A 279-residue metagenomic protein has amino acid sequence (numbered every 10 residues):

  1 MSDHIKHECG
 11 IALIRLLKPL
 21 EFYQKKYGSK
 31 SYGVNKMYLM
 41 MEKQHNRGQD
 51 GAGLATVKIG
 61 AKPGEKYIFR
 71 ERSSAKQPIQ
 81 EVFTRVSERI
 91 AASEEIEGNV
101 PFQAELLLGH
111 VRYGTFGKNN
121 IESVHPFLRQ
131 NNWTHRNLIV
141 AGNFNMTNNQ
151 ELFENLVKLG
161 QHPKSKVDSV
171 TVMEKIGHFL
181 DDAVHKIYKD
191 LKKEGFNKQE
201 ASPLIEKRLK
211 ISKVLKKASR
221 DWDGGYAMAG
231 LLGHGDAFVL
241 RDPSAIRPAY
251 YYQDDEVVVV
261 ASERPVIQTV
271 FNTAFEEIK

Functional and structural regions predicted by a protein language model:
M1-K279: Conserved short alpha-helical segments that host acidic/polar catalytic motifs at enzyme active sites
